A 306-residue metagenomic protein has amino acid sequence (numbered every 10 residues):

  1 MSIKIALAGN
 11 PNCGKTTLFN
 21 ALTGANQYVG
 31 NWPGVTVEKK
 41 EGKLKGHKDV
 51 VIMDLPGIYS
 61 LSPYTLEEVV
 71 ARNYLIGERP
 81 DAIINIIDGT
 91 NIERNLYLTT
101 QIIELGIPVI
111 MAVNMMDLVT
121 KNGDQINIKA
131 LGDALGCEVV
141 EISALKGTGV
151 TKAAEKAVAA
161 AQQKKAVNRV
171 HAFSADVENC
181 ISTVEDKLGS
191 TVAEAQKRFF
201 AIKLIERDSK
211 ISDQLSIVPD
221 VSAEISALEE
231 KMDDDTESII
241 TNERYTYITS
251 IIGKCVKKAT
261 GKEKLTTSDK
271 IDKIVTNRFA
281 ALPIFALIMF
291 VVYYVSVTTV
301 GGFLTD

Functional and structural regions predicted by a protein language model:
M1-Y64, G77-E78: Conserved G1/Walker A P-loop phosphate-binding module
A25, G34, G57-I58, G89-E93 (+2 more regions): Conserved nucleotide-binding/hydrolysis micro-motifs of P-loop NTPases
L44-H47, V70-V139: Conserved C-terminal guanine-recognition region of P-loop GTPase G domains, centered on the G4
A71, K257-I274: Cytosolic juxtamembrane amphipathic/interface segments immediately preceding and feeding into a transmembrane helix
I110, T120-G261: Alpha-helical transmembrane helix bundles of large polytopic membrane transport and channel proteins
E263, V275-F285: Membrane-interface helix starts
I284-V295: Hydrophobic core segments of alpha-helical transmembrane domains in multi-pass membrane transport and ion-translocation
V295-D306: Interfacial/capping segments of alpha-helical transmembrane domains
